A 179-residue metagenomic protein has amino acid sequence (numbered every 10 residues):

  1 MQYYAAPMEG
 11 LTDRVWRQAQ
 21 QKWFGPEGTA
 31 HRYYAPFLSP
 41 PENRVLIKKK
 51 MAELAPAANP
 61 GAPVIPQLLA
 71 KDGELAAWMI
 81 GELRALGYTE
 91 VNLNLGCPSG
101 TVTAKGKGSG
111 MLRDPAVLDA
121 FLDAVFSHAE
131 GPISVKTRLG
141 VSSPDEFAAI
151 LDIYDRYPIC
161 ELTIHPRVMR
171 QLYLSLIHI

Functional and structural regions predicted by a protein language model:
Y3-A6, Y33-A35, V64-L68, V91 (+2 more regions): Hydrophobic faces of well-ordered beta-strands that scaffold small-molecule active sites in alpha/beta enzyme cores
M8-E82: Glycine-rich, positively charged N-terminal anion/phosphate-binding segment
P41-E42, P98, G140-S143, V168-S175: Short, small-residue-enriched loops and turns at beta-alpha junctions that line or gate enzyme active sites
P63-H128, S142-P144: Active-site beta->alpha loop and helix N-cap motifs at the rims of alpha/beta catalytic domains
T137-I150: Active-site glycine- and acidic-residue-rich loops that bind and position anionic ligands or nucleotide-like cofactors
F147-P166: Phosphate/pyrophosphate-binding betaalpha-module
I177-I179: Conserved small/polar residues in nucleotide/adenosyl-binding loops
